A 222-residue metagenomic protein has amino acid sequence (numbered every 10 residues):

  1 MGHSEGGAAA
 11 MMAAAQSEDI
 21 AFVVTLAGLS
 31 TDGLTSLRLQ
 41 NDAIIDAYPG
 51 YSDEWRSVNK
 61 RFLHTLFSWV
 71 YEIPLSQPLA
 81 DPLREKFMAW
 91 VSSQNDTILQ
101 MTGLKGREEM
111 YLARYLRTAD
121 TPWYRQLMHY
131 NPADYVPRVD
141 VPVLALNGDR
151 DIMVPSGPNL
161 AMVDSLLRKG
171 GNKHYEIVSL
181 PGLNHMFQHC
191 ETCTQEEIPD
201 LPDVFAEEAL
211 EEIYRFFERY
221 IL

Functional and structural regions predicted by a protein language model:
G2-S4: Conserved alpha/beta-hydrolase "nucleophile elbow" surrounding the catalytic nucleophile
G7-E18: Short glycine-enriched nucleophile-adjacent loop and the immediately C-terminal alpha-helix near the catalytic center
E18-F22, V139-P142, K173-Y175: Loop/turn elements at helix/coil->beta-strand transitions in domains of secreted/extracellular proteins
L26-Y135: Accessory cap/linker subdomain of secreted extracellular hydrolases
V139, A145-N147, D151: Short beta-strand/loop motif that positions the catalytic acidic residue of the alpha/beta-hydrolase fold
V141, P155-L166: Short alpha-helix in the alpha/beta-hydrolase fold that links the catalytic acid
R168-T192: Catalytic histidine neighborhood in serine/cysteine hydrolases with alpha/beta-hydrolase-type architecture
L183-M186, T192-L222: Catalytic active-site module of serine/aspartate enzymes centered on a nucleophile-bearing elbow/loop
